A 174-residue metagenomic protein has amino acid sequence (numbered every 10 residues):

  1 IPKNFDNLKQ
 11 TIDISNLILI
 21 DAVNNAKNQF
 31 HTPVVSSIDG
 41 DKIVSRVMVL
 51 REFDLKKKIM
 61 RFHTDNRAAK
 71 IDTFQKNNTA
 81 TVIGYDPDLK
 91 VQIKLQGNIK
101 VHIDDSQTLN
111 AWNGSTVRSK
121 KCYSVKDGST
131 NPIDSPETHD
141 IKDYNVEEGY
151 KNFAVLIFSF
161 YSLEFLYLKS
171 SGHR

Functional and structural regions predicted by a protein language model:
I1-F5, Q92-R174: Charged, gly/pro-rich active-site loop segments
K3-K57, D72-T73: An N-terminal domain-cap segment
A26-N28, Y85-D86, S124-V125: A short, aromatic/hydrophobic, helix- or strand-capping loop or linear motif that either lines the entrance/gate
N28, T73-K76, L168-S171: Short glycine/proline-enriched turns and hinge-like loops at secondary-structure junctions
T32, K58, N77-A80, N152-V155 (+1 more regions): Short, surface-exposed beta-edge/turn micro-motifs
S37-G40, G84-D88, Y167: Short acidic, glycine-rich loop/turn motifs
I38, D65, Y85, S159-Y161: Structured loops at beta-to-helix junctions and adjacent beta-edge loops in soluble globular domains
R51-K90: A short mixed-secondary-structure module that forms the rim of ligand-binding clefts
